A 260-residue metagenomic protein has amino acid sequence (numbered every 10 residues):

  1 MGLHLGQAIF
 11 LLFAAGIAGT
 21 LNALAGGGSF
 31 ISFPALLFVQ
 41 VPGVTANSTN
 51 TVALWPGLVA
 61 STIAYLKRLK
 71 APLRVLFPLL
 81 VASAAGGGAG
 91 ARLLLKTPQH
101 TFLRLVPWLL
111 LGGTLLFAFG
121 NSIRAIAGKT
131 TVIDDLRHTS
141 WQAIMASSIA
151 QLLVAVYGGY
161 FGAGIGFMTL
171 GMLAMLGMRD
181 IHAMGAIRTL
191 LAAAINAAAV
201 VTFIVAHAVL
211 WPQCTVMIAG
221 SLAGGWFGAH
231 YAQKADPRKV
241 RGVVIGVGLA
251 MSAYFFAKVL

Functional and structural regions predicted by a protein language model:
M1-P42, K129-G185, T215: Selected transmembrane alpha-helices and immediately adjacent juxtamembrane segments of polytopic inner-membrane
A8, T51, V106-L110, T114 (+3 more regions): Residues within membrane-spanning alpha-helices of integral membrane proteins, especially the hydrophobic core/packing
V41-T51, R74-V75, M178-T189: Membrane-interface alpha-helices at helix entry/exit sites of multi-pass transporters
S48-W108, N196-G246: Selective hydrophobic functional segments
A60-K70, A91, W108-L136, S252-L260: Transmembrane helix exit motif
G90, Q151-Y160, A199-H207, C214 (+1 more regions): Hydrophobic alpha-helical transmembrane segments in multi-pass integral membrane proteins
G112, A186-A199: Hydrophobic alpha-helical transmembrane segments of multi-pass integral membrane proteins, especially transporters
